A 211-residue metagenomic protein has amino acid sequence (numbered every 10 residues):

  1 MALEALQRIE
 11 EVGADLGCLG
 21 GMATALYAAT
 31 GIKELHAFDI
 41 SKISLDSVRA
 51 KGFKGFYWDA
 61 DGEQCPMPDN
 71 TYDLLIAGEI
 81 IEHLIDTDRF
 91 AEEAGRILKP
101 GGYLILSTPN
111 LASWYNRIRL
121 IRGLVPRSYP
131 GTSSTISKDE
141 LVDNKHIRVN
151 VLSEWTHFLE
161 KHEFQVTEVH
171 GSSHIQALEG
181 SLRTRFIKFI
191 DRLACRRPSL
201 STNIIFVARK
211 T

Functional and structural regions predicted by a protein language model:
M1-E11: Conserved alpha-helix/loop element of class I SAM-dependent methyltransferases that forms part of the SAM/SAH-binding
I9-L19: Conserved class I S-adenosyl-L-methionine
V12, K33-H36, Q165: Residues at the starts of beta-strands that form the adenosine-phosphate
G20-Q64: Class I SAM-dependent methyltransferase SAM/SAH-binding core
M22, I40, S47, I85-E93 (+2 more regions): S-adenosyl-L-methionine-dependent methyltransferase catalytic module, highlighting the catalytic core
E63-L75: A short acidic, Gly/Pro-enriched loop at the edge of an enzyme's catalytic core that lines a small-molecule cofactor
L74-I85: A short SAM/SAH-binding and catalytic strip from SAM-dependent methyltransferases
